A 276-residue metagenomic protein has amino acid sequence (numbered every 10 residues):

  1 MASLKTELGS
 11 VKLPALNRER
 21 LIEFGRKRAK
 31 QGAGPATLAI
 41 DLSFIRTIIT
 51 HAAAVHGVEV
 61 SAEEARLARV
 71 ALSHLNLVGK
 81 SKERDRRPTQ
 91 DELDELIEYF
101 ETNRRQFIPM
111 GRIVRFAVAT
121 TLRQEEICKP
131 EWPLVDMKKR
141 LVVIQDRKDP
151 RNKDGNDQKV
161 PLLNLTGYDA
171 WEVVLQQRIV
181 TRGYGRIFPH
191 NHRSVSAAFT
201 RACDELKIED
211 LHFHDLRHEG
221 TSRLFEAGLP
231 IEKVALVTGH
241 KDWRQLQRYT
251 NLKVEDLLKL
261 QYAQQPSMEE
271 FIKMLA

Functional and structural regions predicted by a protein language model:
M1-A54, R66-H74: Short, Lys/Arg-enriched alpha-helical recognition elements, typified by the DNA-recognition helix
P35, A39-S43, A54, V58-Q124 (+2 more regions): Basic, Lys/Arg- and aromatic-enriched nucleic-acid-binding interface segment
R66-H74, Q90-E92, T120, K129-Q176: Conserved tyrosine-mediated DNA breakage-rejoining catalytic core shared by Y-recombinases
R87, D146-R151, R193, T238-A263: Catalytic-site neighborhood detector that most strongly recognizes the C-terminal catalytic loop/helix of tyrosine
D91-L93, L163-E209: Active-site/catalytic core of tyrosine-dependent DNA strand-transfer enzymes
E126-I127, L211-H212, T221, G228-G239: Active-site-proximal segment of tyrosine recombinases
L134-L141, L229-R248: Short, polar N-cap/turn motifs at the start of nucleic acid-interacting alpha helices
K139, P150, N164-T166, Q176-R182 (+2 more regions): C-terminal secondary-structure termini that scaffold catalytic or DNA-interacting sites
